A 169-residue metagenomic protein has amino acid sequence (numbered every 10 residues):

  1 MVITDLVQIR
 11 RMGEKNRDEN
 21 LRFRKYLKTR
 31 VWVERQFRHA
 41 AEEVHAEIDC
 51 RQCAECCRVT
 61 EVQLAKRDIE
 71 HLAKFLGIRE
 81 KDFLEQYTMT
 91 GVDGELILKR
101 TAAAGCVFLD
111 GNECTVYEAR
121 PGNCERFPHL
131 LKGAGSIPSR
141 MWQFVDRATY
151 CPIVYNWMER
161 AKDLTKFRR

Functional and structural regions predicted by a protein language model:
M1-R169: Short loop/turn segments that flank or connect secondary-structure elements
